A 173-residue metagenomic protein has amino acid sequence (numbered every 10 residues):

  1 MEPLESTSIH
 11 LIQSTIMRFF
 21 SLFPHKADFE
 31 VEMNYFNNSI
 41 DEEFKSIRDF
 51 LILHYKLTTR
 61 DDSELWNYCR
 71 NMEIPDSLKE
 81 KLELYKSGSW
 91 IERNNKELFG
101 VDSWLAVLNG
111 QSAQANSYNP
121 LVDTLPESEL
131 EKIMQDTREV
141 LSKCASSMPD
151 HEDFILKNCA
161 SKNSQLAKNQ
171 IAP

Functional and structural regions predicted by a protein language model:
M1-M17: A conserved FAD-binding loop/helix module that cradles the flavin
S21-I171: Long, low-complexity C-terminal extensions of enzymes
